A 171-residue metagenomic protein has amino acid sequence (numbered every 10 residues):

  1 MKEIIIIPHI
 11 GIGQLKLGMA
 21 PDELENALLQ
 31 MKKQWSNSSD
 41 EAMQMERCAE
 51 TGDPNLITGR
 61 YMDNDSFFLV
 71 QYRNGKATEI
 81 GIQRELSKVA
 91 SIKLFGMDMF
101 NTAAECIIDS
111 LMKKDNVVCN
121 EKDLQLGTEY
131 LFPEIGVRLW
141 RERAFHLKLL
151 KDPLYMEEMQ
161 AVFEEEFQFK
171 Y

Functional and structural regions predicted by a protein language model:
M1-Y171: Short helix/turn-capping signatures at newly exposed starts of structured segments
